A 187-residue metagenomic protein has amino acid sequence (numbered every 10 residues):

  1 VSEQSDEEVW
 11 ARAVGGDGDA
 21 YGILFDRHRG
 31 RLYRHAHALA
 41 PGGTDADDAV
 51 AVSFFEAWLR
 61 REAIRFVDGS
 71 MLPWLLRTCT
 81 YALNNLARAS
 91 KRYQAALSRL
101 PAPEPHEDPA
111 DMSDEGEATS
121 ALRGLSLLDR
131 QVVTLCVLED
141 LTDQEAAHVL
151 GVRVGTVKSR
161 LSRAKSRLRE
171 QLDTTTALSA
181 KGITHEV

Functional and structural regions predicted by a protein language model:
V1-D26, G30-R31, K181, H185-V187: N-terminal module of bacterial RNA polymerase sigma factors
S2-D6, N85, Y93-S120, T142 (+1 more regions): Internal acidic/polar
A11-G15, A38-G42, A51-G69, A89-Y93: Sigma70-family region 2
R12, H148-V149, K165-V187: C-terminal edge and immediately downstream basic/flexible tail or linker adjoining helix-turn-helix-like DNA-binding
A13, L32, A36, A46-A57 (+5 more regions): Short, small-hydrophobic-rich alpha-helical interface motif
L24-G43, L59-R60, L122, T174: Amphipathic, Lys/Arg- and hydrophobic-enriched alpha-helical face
L59-F66, L76-S98, D111, R163: Arg/Lys-rich amphipathic alpha helix in sigma70-family domain 2
R123, L127-Q131, E139-T156, R167-E170: Helix-turn-helix DNA-binding module
